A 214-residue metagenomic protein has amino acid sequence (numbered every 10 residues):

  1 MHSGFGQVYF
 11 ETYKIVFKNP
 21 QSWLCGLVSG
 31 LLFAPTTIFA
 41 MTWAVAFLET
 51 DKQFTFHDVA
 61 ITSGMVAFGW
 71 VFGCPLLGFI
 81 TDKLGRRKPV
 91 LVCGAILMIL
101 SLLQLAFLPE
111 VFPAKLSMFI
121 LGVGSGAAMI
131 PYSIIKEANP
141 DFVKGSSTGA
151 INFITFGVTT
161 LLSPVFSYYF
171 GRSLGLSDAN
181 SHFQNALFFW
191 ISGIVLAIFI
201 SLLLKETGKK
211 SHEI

Functional and structural regions predicted by a protein language model:
M1-G26: Juxtamembrane intracellular "pre-TM" segments in multi-pass secondary transporters
N19-L77, T159-S167: Extracytoplasmic gate region of multi-pass secondary transporters
D82-A95: Cytoplasmic membrane-interface "Motif A"-like loop-to-helix N-cap segments of 12-TM Major Facilitator Superfamily
I96-P109: C-terminal ends and interior cores of transmembrane alpha-helices in multi-pass membrane transporters/permeases
A106, F188-I214: Multi-pass alpha-helical transporter architecture, strongest for 12-TM Major Facilitator/SLC carriers used
G126-P140: Intracellular juxtamembrane helix-capping segments at the cytosolic ends of symmetry-related transmembrane helices
D141-L174: A late C-terminal transmembrane helix in Major Facilitator Superfamily
Y168-G193: A membrane-interface helix-boundary motif in multi-pass transporters
